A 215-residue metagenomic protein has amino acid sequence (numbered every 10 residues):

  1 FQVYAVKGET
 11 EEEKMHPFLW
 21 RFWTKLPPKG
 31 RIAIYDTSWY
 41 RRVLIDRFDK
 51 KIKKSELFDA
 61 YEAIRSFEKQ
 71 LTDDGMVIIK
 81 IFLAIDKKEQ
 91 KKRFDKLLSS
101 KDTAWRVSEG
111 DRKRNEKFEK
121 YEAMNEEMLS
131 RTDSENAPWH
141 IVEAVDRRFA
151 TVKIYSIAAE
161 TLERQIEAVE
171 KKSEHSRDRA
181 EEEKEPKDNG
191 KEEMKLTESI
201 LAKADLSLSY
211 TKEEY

Functional and structural regions predicted by a protein language model:
F1-Y215: Glycine-rich phosphate-binding loop of ATP-dependent small-molecule kinases
